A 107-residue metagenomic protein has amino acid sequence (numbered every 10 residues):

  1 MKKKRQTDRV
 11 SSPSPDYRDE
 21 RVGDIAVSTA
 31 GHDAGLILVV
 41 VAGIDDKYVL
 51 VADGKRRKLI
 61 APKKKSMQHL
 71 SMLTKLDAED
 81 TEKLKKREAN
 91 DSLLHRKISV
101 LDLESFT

Functional and structural regions predicted by a protein language model:
M1-V22, V27-T29, V39-T107: Ferredoxin-like alpha/beta domains used as RNA- or RNAP-binding modules
G31-A34: Short, charged beta-turn/beta-strand-edge "cap" motif at the junction between a beta-strand and an adjacent loop
